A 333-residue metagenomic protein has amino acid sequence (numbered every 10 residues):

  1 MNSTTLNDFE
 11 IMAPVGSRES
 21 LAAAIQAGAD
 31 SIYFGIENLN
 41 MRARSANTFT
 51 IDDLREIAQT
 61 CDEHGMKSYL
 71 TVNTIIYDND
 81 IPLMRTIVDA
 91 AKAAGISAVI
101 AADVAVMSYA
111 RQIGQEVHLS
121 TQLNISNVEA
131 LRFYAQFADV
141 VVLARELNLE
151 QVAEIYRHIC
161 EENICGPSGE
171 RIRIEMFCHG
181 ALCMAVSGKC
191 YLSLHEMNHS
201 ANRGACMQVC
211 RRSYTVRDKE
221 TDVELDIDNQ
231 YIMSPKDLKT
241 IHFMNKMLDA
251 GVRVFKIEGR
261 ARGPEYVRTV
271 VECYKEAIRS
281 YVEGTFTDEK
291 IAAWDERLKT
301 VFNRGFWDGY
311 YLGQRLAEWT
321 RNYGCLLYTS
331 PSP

Functional and structural regions predicted by a protein language model:
E10-S31: N-terminal basic/disordered segments at the start of proteins
S20, T50-R111, E116-N124: Active-site beta->alpha loop and helix N-cap motifs at the rims of alpha/beta catalytic domains
A24, D103, Y134, M176 (+1 more regions): Conserved, mostly hydrophobic/aromatic
Y33-I51, V72-D78, A261-E265: Glycine-rich, proline-tolerant flexible connector loops at the mouths of alpha/beta enzymes
A46-L54, V104-A110, L147-C160, P264-Y266: Active-site-adjacent beta->alpha loops and helix N-cap segments on the catalytic face of soluble alpha/beta enzymes
H118, Q122-A250: Catalytic alpha/beta core domains of metabolic enzymes, predominantly
Q151-V152, R260-R321: Anionic-ligand-binding alpha/beta catalytic cores of soluble enzymes and soluble regulatory domains that recognize
Y328-P333: Conserved small/polar residues in nucleotide/adenosyl-binding loops
